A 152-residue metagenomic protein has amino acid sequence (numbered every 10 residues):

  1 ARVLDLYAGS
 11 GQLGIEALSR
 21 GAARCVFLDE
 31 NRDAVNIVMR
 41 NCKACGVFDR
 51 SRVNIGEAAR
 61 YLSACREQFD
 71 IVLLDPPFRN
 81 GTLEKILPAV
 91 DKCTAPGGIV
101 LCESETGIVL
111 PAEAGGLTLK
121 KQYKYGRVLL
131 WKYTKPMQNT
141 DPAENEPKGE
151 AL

Functional and structural regions predicted by a protein language model:
A1-L152: Class I S-adenosyl-L-methionine-dependent methyltransferase catalytic core
